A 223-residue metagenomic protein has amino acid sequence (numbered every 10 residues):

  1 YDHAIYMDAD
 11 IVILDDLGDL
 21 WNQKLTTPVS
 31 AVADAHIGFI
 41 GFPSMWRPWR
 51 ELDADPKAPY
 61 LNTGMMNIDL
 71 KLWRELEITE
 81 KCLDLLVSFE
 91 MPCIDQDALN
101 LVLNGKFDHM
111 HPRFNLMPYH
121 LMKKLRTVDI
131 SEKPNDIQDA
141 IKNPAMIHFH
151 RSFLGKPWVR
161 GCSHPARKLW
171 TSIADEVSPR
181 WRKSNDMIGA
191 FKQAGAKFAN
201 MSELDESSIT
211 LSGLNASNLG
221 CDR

Functional and structural regions predicted by a protein language model:
Y1, R50-D55, E203: Glycine-centered secondary-structure boundary/capping sites
Y1-G41, N67-I68: GT-A fold catalytic core of metal-dependent nucleotide-sugar glycosyltransferases, centered on the diacidic
D16-G18, L52-D53, K133-P134: A generic local structural motif
D19-N22, S44-W46, K81, C162: Short, glycine/charged-enriched secondary-structure capping and boundary segments
Q23-K24, A58-Y60, Q138-I141: Extracellular/periplasmic catalytic domains that process cell-envelope and extracellular macromolecules
F39-A54: Surface-exposed acidic, glycine/proline-enriched linker/cap segments that occur as 15-30-residue helix-coil
D53-M65: A recurrent flexible, glycine/aromatic-enriched loop bordering the glycosyltransferase active site that acts as
T63, I68-R223: A glycosyltransferase accessory/donor-loop signature
